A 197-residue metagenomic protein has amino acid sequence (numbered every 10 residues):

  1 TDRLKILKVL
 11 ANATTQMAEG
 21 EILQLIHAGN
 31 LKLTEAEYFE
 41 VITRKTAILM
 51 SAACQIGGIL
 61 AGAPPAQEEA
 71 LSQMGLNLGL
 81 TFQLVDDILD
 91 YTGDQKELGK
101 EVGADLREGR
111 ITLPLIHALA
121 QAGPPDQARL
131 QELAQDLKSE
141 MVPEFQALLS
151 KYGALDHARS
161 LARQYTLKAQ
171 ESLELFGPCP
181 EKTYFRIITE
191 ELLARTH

Functional and structural regions predicted by a protein language model:
T1-H197: All-alpha prenyltransferase/terpene-synthase fold signal
